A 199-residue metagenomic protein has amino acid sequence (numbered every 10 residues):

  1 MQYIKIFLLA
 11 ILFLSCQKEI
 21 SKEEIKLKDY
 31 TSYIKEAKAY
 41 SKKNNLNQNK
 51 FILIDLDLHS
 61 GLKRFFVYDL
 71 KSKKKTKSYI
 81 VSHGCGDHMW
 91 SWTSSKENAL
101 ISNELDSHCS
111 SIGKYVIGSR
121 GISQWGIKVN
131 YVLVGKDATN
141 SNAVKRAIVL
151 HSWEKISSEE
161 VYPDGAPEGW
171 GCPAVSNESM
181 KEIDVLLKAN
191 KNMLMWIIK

Functional and structural regions predicted by a protein language model:
Q2-L9: Sec-dependent signal peptide recognition, specifically the positively charged N-region followed immediately by
L14-S15: C-terminal motif of bacterial Sec signal peptides marking the signal peptidase cleavage site
K18-W170, N177-L194: Cell wall/extracellular polymer interaction/catalysis modules
W196-I198: C-terminal, well-folded lobe of enzymatic/effector domains
